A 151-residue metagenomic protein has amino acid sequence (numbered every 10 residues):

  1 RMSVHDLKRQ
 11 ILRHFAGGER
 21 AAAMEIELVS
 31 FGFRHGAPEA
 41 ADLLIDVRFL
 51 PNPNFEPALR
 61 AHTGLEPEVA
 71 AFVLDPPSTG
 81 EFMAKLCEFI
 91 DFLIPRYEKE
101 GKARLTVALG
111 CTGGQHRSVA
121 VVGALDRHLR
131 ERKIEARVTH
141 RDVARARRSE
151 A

Functional and structural regions predicted by a protein language model:
R1-V107, D126, R130-R132, D142-A151: C-terminal accessory "lid"/substrate-recognition subdomains
R104-D126: Catalytic cysteine-centered active loop of the rhodanese-like fold, especially the PTP/DSP P-loop
E135-A136: Hydrophobic anchor at the start of a short beta-strand that flanks the dinucleotide cofactor-binding loop
